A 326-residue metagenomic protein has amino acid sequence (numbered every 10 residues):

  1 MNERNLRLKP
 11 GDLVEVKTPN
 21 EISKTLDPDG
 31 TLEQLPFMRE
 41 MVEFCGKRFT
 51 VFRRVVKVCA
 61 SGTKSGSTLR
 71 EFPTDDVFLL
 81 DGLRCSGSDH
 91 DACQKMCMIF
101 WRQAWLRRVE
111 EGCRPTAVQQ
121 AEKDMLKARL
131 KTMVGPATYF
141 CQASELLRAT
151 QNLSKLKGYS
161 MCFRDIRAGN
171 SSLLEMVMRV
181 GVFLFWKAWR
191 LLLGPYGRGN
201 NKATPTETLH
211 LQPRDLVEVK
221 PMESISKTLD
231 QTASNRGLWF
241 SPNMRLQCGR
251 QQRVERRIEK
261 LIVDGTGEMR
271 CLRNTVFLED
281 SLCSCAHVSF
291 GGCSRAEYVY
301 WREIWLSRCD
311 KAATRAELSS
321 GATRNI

Functional and structural regions predicted by a protein language model:
M1-N5, K9-P10, P19-A137, C141-T208 (+2 more regions): Basic/aromatic-rich interaction segments and small domains that mediate binding to polyanionic partners
